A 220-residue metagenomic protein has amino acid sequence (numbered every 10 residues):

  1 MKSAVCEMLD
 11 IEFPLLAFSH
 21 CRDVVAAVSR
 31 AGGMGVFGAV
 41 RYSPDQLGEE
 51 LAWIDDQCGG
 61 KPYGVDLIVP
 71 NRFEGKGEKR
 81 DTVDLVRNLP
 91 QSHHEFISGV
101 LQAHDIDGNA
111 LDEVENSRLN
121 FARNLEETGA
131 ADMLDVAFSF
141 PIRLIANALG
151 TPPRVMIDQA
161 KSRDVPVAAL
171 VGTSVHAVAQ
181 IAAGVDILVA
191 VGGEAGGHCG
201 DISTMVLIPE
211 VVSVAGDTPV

Functional and structural regions predicted by a protein language model:
M1-P219: Active-site entrance/lid segments in N-terminal catalytic domains of soluble metabolic enzymes
